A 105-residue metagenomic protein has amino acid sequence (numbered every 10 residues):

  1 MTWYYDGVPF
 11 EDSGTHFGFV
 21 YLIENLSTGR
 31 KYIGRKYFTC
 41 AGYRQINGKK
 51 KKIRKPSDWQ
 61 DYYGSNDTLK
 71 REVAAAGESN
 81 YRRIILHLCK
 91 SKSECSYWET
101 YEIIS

Functional and structural regions predicted by a protein language model:
M1-Q45: GIY-YIG nuclease catalytic motif and its immediate N-terminal context
F17, S96, T100: Conserved glycosyltransferase catalytic-site signature
K36-S96: Conserved short loop/helix modules at catalytic or binding sites in compact beta-alpha or helix-hairpin-helix contexts
Y101-S105: Short arginine-rich
